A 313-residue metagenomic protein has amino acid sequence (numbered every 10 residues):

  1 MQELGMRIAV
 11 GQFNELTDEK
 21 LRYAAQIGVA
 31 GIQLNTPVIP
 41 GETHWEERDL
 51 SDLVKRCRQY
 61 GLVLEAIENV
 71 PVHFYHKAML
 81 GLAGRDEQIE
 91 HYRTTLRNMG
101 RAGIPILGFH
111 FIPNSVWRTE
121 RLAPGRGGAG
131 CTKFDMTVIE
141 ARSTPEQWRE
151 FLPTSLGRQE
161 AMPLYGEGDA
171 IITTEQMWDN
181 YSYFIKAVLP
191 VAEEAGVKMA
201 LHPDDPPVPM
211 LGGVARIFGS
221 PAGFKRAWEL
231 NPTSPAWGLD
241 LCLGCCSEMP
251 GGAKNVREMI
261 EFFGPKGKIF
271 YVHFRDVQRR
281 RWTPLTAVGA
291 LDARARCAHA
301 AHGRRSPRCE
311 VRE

Functional and structural regions predicted by a protein language model:
E3-L16, H76-E90, A170-W178, E248-P250 (+1 more regions): Active-site mouth loops of central-metabolism enzymes
F13-Q26, L53, E87-R97, A253-F262 (+1 more regions): Short, acidic/polar
N14-L16, V38, V70-V72, F111-S115 (+3 more regions): Active-site-proximal loop/turn and secondary-structure-junction residues that shape catalytic pockets, frequently
L21-G28, W45-E68, G100-R101, L189-G196 (+3 more regions): Acidic (Asp/Glu)-rich catalytic clusters
A24, I32-L34, C57, M99 (+3 more regions): Conserved, mostly hydrophobic/aromatic
V29-N35, I67-N69, F109, L201 (+1 more regions): Non-cysteine beta-strand/loop elements that form the S-adenosyl-L-methionine
E42-E46, W178, M210-K225, L230 (+2 more regions): Gly/Pro-rich active-site loop or hairpin
A78-G238: Active-site acidic/histidine proton-transfer and metal-coordination neighborhood in alpha/beta enzyme cores
